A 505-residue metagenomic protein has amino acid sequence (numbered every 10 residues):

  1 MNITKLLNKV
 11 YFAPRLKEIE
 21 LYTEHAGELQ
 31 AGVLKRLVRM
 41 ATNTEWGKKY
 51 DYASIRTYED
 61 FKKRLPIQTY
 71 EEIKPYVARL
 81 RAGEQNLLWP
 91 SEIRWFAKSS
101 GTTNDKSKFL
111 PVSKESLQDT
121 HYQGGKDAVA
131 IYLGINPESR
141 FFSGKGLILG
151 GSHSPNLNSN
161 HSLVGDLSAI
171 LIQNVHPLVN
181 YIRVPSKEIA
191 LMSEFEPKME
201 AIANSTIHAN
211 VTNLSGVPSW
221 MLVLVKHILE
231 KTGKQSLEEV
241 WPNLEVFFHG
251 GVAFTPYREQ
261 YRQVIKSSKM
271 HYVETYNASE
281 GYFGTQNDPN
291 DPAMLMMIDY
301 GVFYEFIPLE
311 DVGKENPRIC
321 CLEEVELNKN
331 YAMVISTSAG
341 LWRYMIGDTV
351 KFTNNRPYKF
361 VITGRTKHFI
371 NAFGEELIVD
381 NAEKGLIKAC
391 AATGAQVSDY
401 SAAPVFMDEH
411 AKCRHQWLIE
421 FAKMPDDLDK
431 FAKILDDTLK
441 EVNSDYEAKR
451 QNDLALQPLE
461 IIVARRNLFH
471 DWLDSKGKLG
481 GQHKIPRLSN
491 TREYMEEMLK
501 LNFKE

Functional and structural regions predicted by a protein language model:
M1-A53, F61-Q68, Y76-G83, S168-E505: Active-site glycine/GP-rich loop and adjacent strand/helix microenvironment that borders small-molecule binding pockets
E28, G32-F96, K108-V112, D119 (+2 more regions): Active-site diphosphate/adenylate-binding microenvironment
F96-T103: Conserved helicase ATPase motor motifs in RecA-like P-loop NTPase domains
D105-L110, F369-A372: Short small-residue beta-strand/loop micro-motif enriched in glycine and branched aliphatics
K106, F142-G144, N243-L244, M270: Short coil/turn connectors at secondary-structure junctions
P111, E115-H121, F248, H271: Long, hydrophobic, well-ordered secondary-structure blocks that form the structural core and pocket-lining surfaces
G124-V129, N290: Short, basic alpha-helical nucleic acid-contact segments in DNA-binding proteins and DNA transaction factors
I131-P177: Conserved AMP-binding loop of ANL adenylate-forming enzymes
